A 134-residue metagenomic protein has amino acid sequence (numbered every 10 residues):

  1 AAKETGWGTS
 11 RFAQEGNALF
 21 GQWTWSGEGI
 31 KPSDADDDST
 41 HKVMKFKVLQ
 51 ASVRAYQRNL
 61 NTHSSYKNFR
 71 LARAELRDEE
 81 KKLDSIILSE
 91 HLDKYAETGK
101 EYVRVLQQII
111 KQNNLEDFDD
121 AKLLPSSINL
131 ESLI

Functional and structural regions predicted by a protein language model:
K3, W7-I134: Catalytic cores of secreted/periplasmic lytic hydrolases that degrade extracellular macromolecules
